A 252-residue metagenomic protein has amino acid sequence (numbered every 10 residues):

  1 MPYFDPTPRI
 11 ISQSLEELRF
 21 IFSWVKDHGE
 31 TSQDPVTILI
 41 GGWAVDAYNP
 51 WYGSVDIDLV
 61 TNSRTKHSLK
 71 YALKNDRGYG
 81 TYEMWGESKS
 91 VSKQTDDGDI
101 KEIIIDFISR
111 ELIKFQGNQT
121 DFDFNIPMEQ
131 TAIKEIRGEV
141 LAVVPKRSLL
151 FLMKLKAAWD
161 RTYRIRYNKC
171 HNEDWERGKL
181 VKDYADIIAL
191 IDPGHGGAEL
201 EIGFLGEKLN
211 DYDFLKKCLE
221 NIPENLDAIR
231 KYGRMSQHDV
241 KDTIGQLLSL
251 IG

Functional and structural regions predicted by a protein language model:
M1-G252: Compositionally biased terminal segments of proteins
